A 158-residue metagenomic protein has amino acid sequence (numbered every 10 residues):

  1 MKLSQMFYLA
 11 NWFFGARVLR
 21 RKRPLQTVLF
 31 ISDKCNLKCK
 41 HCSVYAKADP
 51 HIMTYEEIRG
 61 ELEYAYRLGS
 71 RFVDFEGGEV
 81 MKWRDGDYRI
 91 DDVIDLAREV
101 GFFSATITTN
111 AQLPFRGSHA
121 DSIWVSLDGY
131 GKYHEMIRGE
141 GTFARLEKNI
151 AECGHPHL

Functional and structural regions predicted by a protein language model:
M1-V28: N-terminal [4Fe-4S]-dependent radical SAM core
K2-F7, A16, P50, A97-A105 (+1 more regions): Short linear motifs at secondary-structure transitions and domain/linker junctions
S4, Q26, H41, G60-L62 (+1 more regions): A general marker of short, structured functional hotspots
F14-R21, A46-K47, S104-T108: Short, mixed-charge, low-aromatic patches
R20-E56: Canonical Radical SAM [4Fe-4S] cluster-binding loop centered on the CxxxCxxC motif and its immediate flanking residues
I31, G77-G78: Short acidic donor-binding/metal-coordinating loop in glycosyltransferase active sites
K47-D49, E79, M136: The substrate-binding groove and active-site-proximal loops of carbohydrate-active enzymes, especially glycoside
Y55-E76, W83-L158: Radical SAM/AdoMet-radical enzyme domain recognition
